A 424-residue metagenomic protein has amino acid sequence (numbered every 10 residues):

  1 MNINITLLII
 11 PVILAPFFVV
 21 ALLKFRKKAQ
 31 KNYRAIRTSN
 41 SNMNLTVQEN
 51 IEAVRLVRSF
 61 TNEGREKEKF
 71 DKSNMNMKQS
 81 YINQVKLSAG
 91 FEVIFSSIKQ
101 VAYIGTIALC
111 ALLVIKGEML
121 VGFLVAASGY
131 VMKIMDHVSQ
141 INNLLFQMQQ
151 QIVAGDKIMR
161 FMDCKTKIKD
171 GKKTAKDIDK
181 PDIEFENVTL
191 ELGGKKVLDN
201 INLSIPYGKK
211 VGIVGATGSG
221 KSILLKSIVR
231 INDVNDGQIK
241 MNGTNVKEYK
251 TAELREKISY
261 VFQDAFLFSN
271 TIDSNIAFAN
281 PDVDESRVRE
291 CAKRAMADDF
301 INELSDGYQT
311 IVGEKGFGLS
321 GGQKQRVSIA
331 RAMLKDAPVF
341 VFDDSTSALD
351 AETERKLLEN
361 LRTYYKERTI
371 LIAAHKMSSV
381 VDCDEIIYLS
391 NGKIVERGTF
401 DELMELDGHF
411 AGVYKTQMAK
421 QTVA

Functional and structural regions predicted by a protein language model:
M1-A35, A108-M119, D136: Transmembrane helices of ABC transporter permease
L14-V19, S88-A102, A108, V121-F146: Hydrophobic alpha-helical segments in the permease module
A35-N83, K173: Loop segments that connect adjacent transmembrane helices in multi-pass transporters
S39, E49-E52, R58, N62 (+2 more regions): Cytosolic ends of transmembrane helices, especially the final helix of ABC transmembrane type-1 domains
L56, N62, C164-K167, V288 (+1 more regions): Hydrophobic patch in the ABC ATPase nucleotide-binding domain
F70, I158, F185-N187: Conserved catalytic Walker-motif region of ABC-type ATPase nucleotide-binding domains
K165-I178: Pre-NBD coupling/linker segments of ABC/ABC-like ATPases
K176-A424: ABC-type nucleotide-binding domain
